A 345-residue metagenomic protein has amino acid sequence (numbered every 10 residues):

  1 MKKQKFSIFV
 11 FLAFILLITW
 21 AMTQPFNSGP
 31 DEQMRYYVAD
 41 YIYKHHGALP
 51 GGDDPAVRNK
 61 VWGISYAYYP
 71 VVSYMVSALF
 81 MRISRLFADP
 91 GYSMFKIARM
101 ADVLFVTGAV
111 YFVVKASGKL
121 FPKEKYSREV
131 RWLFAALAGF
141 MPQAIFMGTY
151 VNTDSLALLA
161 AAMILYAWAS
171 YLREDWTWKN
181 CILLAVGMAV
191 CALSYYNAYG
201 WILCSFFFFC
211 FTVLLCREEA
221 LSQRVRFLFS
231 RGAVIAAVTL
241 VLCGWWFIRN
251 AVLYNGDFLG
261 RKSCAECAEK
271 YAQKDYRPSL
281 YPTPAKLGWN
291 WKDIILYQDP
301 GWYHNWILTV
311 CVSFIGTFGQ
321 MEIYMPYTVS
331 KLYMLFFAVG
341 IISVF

Functional and structural regions predicted by a protein language model:
K2-Q33, Y41-G51, V61, V234-V252: Transmembrane signal-anchor helices characteristic of membrane glycosylation enzymes that use polyprenol
Q4-S7, D89-Y92, V113-F140: Transmembrane-helix signature of polytopic, membrane-embedded enzymes that assemble or transfer cell-envelope glycans
Y92-V106, L296-F345: Membrane-interface anchor segments at the N-terminal boundary of transmembrane helices in multi-pass membrane enzymes
K96-E124, M163, A167: Transmembrane-helix motifs of polytopic, lipid-linked glycan transferases
F112-K115, L156-E174, L183-M188, S205: Specific aromatic-rich, kink-prone transmembrane helix
Q143-A157: Short acidic/glycine- and proline-prone juxtamembrane loop motifs at membrane-interface regions of multi-pass membrane
S170-R173, W201-T239, L253: Perimembrane helix-loop-helix junctions
N180-Y196, I202: Membrane-interface alpha helices of multi-pass inner-membrane proteins
